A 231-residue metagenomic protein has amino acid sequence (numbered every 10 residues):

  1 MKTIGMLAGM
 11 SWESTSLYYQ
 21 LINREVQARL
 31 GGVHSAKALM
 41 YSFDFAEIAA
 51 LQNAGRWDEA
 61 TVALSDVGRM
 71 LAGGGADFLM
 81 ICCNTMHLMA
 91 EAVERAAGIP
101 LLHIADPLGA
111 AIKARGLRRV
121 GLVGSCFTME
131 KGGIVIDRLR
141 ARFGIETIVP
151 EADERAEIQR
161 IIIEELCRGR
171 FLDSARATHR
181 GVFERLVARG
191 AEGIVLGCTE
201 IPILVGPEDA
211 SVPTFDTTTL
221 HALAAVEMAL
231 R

Functional and structural regions predicted by a protein language model:
M1-R231: Non-catalytic structural scaffold of enzyme domains
